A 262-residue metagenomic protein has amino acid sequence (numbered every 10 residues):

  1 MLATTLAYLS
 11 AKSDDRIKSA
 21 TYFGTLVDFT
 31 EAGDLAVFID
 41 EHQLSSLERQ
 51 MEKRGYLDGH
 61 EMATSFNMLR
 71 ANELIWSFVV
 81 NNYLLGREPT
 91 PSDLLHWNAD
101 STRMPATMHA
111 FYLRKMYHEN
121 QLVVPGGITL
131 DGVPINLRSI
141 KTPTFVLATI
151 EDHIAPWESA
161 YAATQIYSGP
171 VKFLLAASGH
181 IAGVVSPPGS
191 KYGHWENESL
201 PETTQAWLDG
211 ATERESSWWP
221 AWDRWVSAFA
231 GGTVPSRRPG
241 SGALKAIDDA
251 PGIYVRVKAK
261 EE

Functional and structural regions predicted by a protein language model:
T4-K115, N120, S227-E262: Alpha/beta-hydrolase-fold enzymes
L113, A163, W222: Hydrophobic, well-ordered secondary-structure elements that form the walls of internal hydrophobic environments
T129-K141: The feature captures the conserved acid-bearing segment of alpha/beta-hydrolase catalytic domains
I140, V146-A148, D152: Short beta-strand/loop motif that positions the catalytic acidic residue of the alpha/beta-hydrolase fold
E151-A155, H180-A182: Acidic catalytic loop of the alpha/beta-hydrolase fold
P156-I166, A177: Short alpha-helix in the alpha/beta-hydrolase fold that links the catalytic acid
K172-E262: Catalytic active-site module of serine/aspartate enzymes centered on a nucleophile-bearing elbow/loop
